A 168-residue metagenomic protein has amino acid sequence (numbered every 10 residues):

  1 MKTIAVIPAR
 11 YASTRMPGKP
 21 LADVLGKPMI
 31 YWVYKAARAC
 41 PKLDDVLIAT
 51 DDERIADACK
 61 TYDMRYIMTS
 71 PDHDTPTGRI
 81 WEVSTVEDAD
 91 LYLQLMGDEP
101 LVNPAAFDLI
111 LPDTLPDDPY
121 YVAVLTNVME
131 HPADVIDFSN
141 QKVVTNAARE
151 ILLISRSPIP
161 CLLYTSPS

Functional and structural regions predicted by a protein language model:
K2-A49: N-terminal glycine-rich phosphate-binding loop and ensuing alpha1 helix
P8, A123-L125, I154: Short glycine/serine/threonine-enriched helix-capping/active-site loop that flanks the nucleotide-sugar donor pocket
L43, A89, D118-Y120: Short, high-confidence coil segments that cap the C-terminus of an alpha-helix and link into the following beta-strand
L47, E53-L109: Short phosphate-binding loop-to-helix
A105-M129: Conserved donor-nucleotide/metal-binding helix-loop-beta segment in metal-dependent transferases, i.e., the alpha-helix
D134-D137: Short glycine/proline-enriched turns and hinge-like loops at secondary-structure junctions
Q141, T145-L163: Short, flexible, basic/aromatic active-site loop/helix in glycosyltransferases
Y164-S168: Conserved small/polar residues in nucleotide/adenosyl-binding loops
